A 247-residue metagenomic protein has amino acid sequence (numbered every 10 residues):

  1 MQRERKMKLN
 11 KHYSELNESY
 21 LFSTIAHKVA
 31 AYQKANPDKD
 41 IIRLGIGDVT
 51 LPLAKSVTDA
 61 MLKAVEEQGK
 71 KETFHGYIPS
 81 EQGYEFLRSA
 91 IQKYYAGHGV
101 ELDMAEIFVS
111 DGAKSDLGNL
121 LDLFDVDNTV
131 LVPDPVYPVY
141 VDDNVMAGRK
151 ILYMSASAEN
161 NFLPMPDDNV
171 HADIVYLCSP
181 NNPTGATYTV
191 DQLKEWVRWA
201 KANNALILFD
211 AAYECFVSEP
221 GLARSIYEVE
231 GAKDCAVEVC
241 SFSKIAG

Functional and structural regions predicted by a protein language model:
M1-K6: Short, Lys/Arg-enriched N-terminal segments with co-localized hydrophobic residues within the first ~10-30 amino acids
K8-D111, N119: N-terminal small-domain helix-loop-helix segment of the aminotransferase-like
H12-N17, T184, S243-I245: Glycine-rich "substrate-gating" loop/helix at the edge of Rossmann-like oxidoreductase active sites
T50-A54, P183-A186, C215-F216, A246-G247: Short catalytic/ligand-binding loop motif for oxyanion handling, primarily in non-cytosolic enzymes, centered on
M61, E228-G247: Conserved core segment of the aminotransferase class I/II
K71-A200, E214-K233, V237: Conserved core of the PLP fold type I
I207-L208: Residue-level marker for buried hydrophobic side chains located in beta-strands that build the well-ordered beta-sheet
A211: Walker B catalytic acidic pair
